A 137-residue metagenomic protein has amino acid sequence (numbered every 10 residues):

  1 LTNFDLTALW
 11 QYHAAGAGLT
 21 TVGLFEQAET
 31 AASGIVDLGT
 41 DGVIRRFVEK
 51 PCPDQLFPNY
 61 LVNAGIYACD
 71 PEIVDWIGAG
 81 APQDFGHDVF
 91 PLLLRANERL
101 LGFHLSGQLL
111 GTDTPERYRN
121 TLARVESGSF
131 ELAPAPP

Functional and structural regions predicted by a protein language model:
L1, T7-A14, Q27-T30, V43-P136: Catalytic-core segments of class I nucleotidyltransferases/pyrophosphorylases that form NMP-activated intermediates
G16-E26: A short, conserved acidic/glycine-rich loop-to-beta-strand motif that forms the donor nucleotide-sugar/metal
I35-L38, G102: A structural signal for short hydrophobic beta-strand segments in well-ordered beta-sheet cores
